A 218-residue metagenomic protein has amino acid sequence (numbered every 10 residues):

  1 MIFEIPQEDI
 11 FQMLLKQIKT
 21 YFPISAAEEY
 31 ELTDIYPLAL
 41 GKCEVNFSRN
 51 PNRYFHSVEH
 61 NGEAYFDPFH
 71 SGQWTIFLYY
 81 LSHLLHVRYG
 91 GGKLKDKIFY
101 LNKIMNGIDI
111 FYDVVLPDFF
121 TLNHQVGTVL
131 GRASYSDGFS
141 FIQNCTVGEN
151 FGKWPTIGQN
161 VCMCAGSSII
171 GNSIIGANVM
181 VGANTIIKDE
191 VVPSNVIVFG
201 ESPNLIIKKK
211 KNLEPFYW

Functional and structural regions predicted by a protein language model:
M1-N106, L213-W218: Terminal amphipathic alpha-helical/low-complexity segments used for targeting or macromolecular assembly
P6, Y65, V192, V196 (+1 more regions): Short, solvent-exposed coil/turn linker segments
K103-L205: Structural signal for interior beta-strand "rungs" in well-ordered beta-sheet cores of soluble enzyme domains
F199-S202, K208-W218: C-terminal functional extensions of proteins
